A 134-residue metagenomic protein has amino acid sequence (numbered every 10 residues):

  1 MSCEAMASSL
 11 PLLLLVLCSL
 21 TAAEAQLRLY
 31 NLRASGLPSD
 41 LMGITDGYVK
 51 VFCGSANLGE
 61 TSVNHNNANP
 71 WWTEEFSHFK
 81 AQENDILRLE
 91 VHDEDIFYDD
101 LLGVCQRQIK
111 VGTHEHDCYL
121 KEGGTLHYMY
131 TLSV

Functional and structural regions predicted by a protein language model:
M1-E4: N-terminal secretory signal peptides that target proteins for export/translocation
M6-E24: Cleavable N-terminal signal peptides of Sec/SRP-targeted secreted and luminal proteins
S8, A22, M42-I44, G54 (+1 more regions): Short, surface-exposed loop/turn motifs at beta-strand boundaries within globular domains
L14-L17, S35-L37, T61-V63, T73-S77 (+1 more regions): Eukaryotic intrinsically disordered and solvent-exposed regulatory patches
A23-R28, A34-I44, H92-V134: C2-type phospholipid-binding modules
L29-A68: Calcium-regulated, polybasic anionic-phospholipid
V49, T73-R107: Eukaryotic beta-sheet cores, primarily in C2 and C2-like/PH beta-sandwich modules
S55-N57, D85, G124: Short acidic/polar mixed-charge low-complexity motifs
